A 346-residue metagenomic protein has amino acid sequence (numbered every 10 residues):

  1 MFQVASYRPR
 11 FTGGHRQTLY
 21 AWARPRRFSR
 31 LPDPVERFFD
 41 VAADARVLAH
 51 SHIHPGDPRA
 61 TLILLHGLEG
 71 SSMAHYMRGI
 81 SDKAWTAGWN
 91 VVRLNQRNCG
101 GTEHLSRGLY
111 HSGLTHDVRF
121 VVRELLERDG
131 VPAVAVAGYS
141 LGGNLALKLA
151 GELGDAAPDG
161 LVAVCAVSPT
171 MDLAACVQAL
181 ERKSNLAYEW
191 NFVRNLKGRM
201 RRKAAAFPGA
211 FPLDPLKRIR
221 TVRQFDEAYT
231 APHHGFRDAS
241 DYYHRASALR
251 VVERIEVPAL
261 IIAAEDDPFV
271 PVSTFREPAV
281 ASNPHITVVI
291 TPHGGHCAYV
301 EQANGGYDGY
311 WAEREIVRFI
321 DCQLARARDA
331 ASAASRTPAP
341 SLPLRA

Functional and structural regions predicted by a protein language model:
Q17-D57, V300-G306: N-terminal cap/lid segment of alpha/beta-hydrolase-fold proteins
R59-G67: Short beta-strand element of the alpha/beta-hydrolase
G70-M73, S81-L105: Conserved alpha/beta-hydrolase
K83, R97-A135: Catalytic nucleophile-loop/oxyanion-hole region of alpha/beta-hydrolase and closely related hydrolase-like folds
E127-H233: Alpha/beta-hydrolase-fold enzymes
A228-V251: Active-site nucleophile elbow and catalytic-triad environment of alpha/beta-hydrolase enzymes
I255, I261-A263, D267: Short beta-strand/loop motif that positions the catalytic acidic residue of the alpha/beta-hydrolase fold
P292-A346: Catalytic active-site module of serine/aspartate enzymes centered on a nucleophile-bearing elbow/loop
